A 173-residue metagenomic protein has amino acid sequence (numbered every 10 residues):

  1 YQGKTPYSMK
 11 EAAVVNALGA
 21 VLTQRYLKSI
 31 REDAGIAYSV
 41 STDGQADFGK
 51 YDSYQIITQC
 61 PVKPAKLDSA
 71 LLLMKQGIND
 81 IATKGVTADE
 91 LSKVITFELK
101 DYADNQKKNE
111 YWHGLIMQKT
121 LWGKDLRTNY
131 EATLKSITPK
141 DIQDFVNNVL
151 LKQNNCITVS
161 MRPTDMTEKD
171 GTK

Functional and structural regions predicted by a protein language model:
Y1-S8, A12, R31-S136, N154-P163 (+1 more regions): M16 family metallopeptidases and their MPP-like homologs
S8-L22: Active/ligand-binding-proximal structured segments within catalytic/core domains that scaffold catalytic residues
K28: Carboxylate-rich, divalent-cation-coordinating active-site regions
K135, D141-N147: Mature hydrolase/peptidase catalytic cores and their serpin-fold inhibitory cores, especially in secreted
